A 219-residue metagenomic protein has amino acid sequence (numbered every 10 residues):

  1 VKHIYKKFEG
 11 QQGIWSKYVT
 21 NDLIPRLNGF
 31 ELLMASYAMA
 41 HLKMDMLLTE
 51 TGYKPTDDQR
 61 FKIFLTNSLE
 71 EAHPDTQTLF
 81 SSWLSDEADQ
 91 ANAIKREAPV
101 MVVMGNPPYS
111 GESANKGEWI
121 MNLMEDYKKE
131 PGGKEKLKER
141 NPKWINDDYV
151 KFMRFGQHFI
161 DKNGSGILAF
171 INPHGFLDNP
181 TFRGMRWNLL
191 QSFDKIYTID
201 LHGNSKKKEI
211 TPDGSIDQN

Functional and structural regions predicted by a protein language model:
V1-Y197: SAM-dependent methyltransferase catalytic region
I196-N219: Class I S-adenosyl-L-methionine
